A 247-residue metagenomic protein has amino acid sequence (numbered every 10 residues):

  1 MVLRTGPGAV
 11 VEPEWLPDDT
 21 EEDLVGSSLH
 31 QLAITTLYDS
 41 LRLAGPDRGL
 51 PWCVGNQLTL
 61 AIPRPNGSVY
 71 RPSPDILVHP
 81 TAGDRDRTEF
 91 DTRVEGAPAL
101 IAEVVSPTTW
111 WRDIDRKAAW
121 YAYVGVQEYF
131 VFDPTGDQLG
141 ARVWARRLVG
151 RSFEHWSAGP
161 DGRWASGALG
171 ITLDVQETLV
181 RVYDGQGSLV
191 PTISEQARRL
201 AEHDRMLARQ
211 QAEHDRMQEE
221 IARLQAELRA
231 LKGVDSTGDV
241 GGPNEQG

Functional and structural regions predicted by a protein language model:
M1-G247: Gly/Pro/Ser/Thr-rich low-complexity, intrinsically disordered segments predominantly at protein N-termini
